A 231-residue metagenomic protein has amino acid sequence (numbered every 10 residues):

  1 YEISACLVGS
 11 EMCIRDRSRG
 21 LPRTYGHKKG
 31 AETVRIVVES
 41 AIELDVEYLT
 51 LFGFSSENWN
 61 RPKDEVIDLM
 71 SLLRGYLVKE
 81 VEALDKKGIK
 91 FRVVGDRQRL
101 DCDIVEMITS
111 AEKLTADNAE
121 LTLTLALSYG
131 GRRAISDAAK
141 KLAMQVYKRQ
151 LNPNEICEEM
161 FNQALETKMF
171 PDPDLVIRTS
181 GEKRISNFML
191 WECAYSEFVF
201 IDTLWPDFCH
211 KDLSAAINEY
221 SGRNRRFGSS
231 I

Functional and structural regions predicted by a protein language model:
Y1-I3: Short, exposed "boundary/linker" segments that immediately precede the start of a downstream structural module
A5-E11, R15-I231: Flexible, compositionally biased loop and terminal segments
